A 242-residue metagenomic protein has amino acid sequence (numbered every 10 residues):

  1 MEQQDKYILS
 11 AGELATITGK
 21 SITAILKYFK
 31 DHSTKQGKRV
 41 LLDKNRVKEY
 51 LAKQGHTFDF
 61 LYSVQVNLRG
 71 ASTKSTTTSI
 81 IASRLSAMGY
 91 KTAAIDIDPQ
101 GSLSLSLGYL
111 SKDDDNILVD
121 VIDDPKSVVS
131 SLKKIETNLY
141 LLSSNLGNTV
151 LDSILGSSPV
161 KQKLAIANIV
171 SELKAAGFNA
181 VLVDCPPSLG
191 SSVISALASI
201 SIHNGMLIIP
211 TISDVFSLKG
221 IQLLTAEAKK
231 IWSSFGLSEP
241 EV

Functional and structural regions predicted by a protein language model:
M1-A24: Polyanion-binding surface elements
I25-F29: Residues in the recognition helix of alpha-helical DNA-binding motifs
D31-T57: Short helix-start
D59-Q100, L142: Walker A/P-loop phosphate-binding motif and the immediately C-terminal alpha-helix
M88, A175-A176, A180-V242: Conserved catalytic-core segment of NTP-binding enzymes
M88-A94, Q100-S143: Phosphate-binding loop that captures ATP/GTP phosphates
V128-S131, L141-S192: Cytosolic-facing regulatory segments adjacent to core modules
